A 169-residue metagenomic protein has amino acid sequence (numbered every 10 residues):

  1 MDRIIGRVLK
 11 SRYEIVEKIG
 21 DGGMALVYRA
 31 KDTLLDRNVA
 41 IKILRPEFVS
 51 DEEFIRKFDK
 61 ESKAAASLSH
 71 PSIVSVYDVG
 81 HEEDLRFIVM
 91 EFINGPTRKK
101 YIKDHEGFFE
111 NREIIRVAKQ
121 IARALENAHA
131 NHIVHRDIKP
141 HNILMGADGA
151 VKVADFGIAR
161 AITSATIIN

Functional and structural regions predicted by a protein language model:
V16-G22, V27: Protein kinase glycine-rich loop
R45-S67: AlphaC helix of the eukaryotic protein kinase fold
V79: Activation-segment/catalytic-loop signature of the eukaryotic protein kinase fold
E83-T97: Conserved short submotifs of the Hanks-type protein kinase catalytic core that shape the nucleotide-binding pocket
R98-F109: AlphaC helix of the protein kinase catalytic domain
V117-A118: Activation segment signature within eukaryotic-like protein kinase domains
R123-I133: Protein kinase catalytic-loop region centered on the HRD/HxD motif
